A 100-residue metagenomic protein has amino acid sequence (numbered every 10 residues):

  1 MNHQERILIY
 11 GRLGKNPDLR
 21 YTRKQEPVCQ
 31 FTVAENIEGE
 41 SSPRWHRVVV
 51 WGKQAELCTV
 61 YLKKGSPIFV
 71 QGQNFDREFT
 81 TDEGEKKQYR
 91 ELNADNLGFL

Functional and structural regions predicted by a protein language model:
M1-L100: Single-stranded nucleic acid-binding surfaces, predominantly the OB-fold ssDNA-binding core
